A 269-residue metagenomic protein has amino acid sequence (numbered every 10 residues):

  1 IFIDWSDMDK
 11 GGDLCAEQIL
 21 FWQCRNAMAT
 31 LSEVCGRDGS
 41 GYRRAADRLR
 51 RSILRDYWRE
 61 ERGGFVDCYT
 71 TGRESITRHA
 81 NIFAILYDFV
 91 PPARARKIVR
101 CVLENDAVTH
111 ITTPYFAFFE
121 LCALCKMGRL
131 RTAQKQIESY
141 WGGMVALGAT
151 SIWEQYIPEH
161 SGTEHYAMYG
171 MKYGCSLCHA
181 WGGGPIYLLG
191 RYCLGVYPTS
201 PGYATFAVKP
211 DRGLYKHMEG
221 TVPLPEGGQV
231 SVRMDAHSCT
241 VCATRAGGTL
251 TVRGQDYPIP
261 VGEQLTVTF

Functional and structural regions predicted by a protein language model:
I1-A16, E60-F83, C122-G128, G148-C178 (+3 more regions): Carbohydrate-binding/catalytic loop surfaces
I1-A45, R51-A117, L121: The feature captures the catalytic groove of carbohydrate-active enzymes
A29, E33-G36, L54, W58 (+4 more regions): Hydrophobic/aromatic-lined pockets within catalytic cores
R44, R51, R131-F269: Non-catalytic C-terminal accessory modules of carbohydrate-active enzymes
Y87-V90, L124, Y156, C193: Generic structural signal for hydrophobic core residues of well-folded globular domains
V108-L147: Repeat-solenoid scaffold signature
